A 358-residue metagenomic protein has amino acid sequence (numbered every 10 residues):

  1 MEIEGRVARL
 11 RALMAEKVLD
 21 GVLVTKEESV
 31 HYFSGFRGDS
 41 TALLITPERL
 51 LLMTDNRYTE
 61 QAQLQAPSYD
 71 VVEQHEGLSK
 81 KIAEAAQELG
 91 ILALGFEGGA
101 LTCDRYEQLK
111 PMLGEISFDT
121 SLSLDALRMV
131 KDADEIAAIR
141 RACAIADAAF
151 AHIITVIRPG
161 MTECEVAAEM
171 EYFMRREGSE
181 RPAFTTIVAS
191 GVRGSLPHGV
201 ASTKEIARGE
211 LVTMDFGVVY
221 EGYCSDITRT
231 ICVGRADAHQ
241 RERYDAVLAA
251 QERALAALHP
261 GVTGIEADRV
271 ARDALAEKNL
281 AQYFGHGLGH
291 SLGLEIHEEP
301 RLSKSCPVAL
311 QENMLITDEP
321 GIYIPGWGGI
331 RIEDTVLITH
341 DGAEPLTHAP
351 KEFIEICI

Functional and structural regions predicted by a protein language model:
M1-I358: Active-site neighborhoods and metal-handling regions in enzymes and metal-associated proteins
